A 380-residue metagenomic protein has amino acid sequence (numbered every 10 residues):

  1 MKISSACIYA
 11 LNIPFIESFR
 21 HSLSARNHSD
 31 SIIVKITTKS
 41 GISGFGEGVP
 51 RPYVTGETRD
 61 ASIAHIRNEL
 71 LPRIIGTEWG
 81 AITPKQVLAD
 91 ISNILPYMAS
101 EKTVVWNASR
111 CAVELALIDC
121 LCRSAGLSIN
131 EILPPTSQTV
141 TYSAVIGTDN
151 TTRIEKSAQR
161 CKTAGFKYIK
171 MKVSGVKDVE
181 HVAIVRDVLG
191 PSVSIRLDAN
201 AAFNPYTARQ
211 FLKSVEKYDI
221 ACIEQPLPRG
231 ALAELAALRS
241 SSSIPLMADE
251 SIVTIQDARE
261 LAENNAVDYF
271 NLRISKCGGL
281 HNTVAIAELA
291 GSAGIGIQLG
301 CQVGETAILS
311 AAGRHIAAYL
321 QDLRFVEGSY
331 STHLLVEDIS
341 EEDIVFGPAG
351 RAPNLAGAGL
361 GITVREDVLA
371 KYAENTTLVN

Functional and structural regions predicted by a protein language model:
M1-F45, V49-T55, T332-E337: Structured beta-strand/loop patches that form or line metal/cofactor-binding pockets in enzymes
I3, V34, G41, L70 (+10 more regions): Conserved, mostly hydrophobic/aromatic
S5, T37-S124: Metal- or metallocofactor-binding catalytic centers and their adjacent structured scaffolds across diverse enzyme
N130-S242: Metal-dependent enolase-superfamily TIM-barrel catalytic cores that perform enediolate-based chemistry
S143, R196, E224, P245-D249 (+2 more regions): Structural detector of well-ordered beta-strand residues that form the stable sheet scaffold of enzyme domains
I146, M171-S174, N200-A201, E224-L227 (+4 more regions): Glycine- and other small-residue-rich loops at beta-strand/loop junctions that grip anionic moieties
D219, G230-P245, T254-R351: Shared catalytic-loop signature of beta/alpha-barrel
T332-N380: C-terminal extensions of enzymes
